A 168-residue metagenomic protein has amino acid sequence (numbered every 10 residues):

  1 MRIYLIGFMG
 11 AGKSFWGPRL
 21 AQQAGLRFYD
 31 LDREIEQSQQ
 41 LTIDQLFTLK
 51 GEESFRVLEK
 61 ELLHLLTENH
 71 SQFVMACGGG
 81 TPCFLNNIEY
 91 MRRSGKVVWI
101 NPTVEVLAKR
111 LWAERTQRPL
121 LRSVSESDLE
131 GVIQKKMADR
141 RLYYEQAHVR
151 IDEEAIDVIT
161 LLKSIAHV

Functional and structural regions predicted by a protein language model:
L5: Hydrophobic anchor at the beta1->P-loop junction of P-loop NTPases
F8: P-loop (Walker A) phosphate-binding loop of NTP-binding proteins
A11: ATP-binding Walker
S14: Walker A/P-loop
Q23, A138-V168: NTP-dependent small-molecule kinase module
R33-R92, Q117: ATP-dependent small-molecule kinase phosphotransfer cores that center on conserved nucleotide phosphate-binding segments
S94-D139: A glycine- and Lys/Arg-enriched "phosphate-lid" helix/loop adjacent to the NTP-binding pocket of small-molecule kinases
